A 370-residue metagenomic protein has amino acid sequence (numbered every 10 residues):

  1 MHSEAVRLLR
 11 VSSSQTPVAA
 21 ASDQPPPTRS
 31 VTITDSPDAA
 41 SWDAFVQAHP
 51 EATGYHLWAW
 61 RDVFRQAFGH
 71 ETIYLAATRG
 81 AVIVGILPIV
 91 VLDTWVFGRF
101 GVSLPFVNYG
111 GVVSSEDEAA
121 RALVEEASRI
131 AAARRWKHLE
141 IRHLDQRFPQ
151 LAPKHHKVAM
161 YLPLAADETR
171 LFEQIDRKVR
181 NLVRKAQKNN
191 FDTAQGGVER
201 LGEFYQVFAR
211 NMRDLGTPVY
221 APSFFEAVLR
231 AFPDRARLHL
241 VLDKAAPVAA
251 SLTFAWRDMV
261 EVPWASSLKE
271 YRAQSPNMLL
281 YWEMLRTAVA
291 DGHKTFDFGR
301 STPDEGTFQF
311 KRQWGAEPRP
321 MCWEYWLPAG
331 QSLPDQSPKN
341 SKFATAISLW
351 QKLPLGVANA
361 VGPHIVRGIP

Functional and structural regions predicted by a protein language model:
M1-A20, Y109-Q195: Acyl-donor-binding surface of acyltransferase catalytic domains
H2-P26, Y74, V91, D145-L171 (+2 more regions): Active-site/acyl-donor-binding loops of N-acyltransferases
T28-G80, L87-F97, H143-A273: A conserved beta-strand-loop-helix scaffold within acyl/acetyltransferase catalytic domains
L75-L87, W95-V96, V107, S115-I130 (+1 more regions): Aromatic (often tryptophan-rich) hydrophobic motifs at membrane interfaces
R99-Y109: N-terminal cap/recognition module
L104, E173-L182, S337-A344: Short intrinsically disordered coil segments
